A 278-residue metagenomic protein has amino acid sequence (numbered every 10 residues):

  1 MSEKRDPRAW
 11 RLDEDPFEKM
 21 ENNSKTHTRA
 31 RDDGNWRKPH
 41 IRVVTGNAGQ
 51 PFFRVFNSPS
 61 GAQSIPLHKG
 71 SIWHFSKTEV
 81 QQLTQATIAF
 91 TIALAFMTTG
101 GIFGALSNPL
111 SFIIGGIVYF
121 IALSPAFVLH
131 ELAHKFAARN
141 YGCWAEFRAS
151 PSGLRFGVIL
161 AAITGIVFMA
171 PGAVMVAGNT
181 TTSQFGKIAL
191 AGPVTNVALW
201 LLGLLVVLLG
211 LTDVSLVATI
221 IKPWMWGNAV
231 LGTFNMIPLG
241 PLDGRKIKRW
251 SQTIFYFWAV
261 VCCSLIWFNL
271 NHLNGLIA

Functional and structural regions predicted by a protein language model:
M1-A278: Hydrophobic transmembrane alpha-helices and their immediate loop junctions in multi-pass integral membrane proteins
